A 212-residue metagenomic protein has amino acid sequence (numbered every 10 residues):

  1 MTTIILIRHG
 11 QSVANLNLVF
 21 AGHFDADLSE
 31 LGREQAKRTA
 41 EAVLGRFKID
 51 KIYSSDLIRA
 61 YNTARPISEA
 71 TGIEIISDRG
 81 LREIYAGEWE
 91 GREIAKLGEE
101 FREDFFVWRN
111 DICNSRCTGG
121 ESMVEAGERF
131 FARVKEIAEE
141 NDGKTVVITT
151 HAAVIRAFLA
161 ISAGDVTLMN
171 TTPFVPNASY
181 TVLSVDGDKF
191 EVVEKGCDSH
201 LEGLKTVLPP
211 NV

Functional and structural regions predicted by a protein language model:
M1-I5: Extreme N-terminal starter segment of soluble prokaryotic enzymes
G10, A152: Active-site metal-binding loops of divalent metal-dependent hydrolases
Q11-E74: Active-site-proximal alpha-helix that buttresses catalytic centers in soluble enzyme cores
G45-K48, I137-K144: Glycine-rich phosphate-binding loop signature in dinucleotide/nucleotide-binding domains
R46-G80, S184-V212: Conserved histidine-centered catalytic loops in small-molecule metabolism enzymes
S54, E128, T149-T150: Short beta-strand scaffold positions
E69-R129, E191-E194, L208, V212: Phosphate-handling substructures
V166-E191: Domain-level recognition of soluble alpha/beta enzyme cores, biased toward histidine phosphatases/phosphomutases
